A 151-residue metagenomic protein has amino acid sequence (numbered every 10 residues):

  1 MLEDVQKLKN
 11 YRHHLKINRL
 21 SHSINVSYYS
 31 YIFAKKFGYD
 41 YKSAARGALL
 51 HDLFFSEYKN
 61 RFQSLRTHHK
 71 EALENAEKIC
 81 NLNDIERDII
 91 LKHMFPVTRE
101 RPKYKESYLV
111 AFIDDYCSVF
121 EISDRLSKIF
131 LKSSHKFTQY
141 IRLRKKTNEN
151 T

Functional and structural regions predicted by a protein language model:
M1-T151: Metal-dependent phosphohydrolase cores
